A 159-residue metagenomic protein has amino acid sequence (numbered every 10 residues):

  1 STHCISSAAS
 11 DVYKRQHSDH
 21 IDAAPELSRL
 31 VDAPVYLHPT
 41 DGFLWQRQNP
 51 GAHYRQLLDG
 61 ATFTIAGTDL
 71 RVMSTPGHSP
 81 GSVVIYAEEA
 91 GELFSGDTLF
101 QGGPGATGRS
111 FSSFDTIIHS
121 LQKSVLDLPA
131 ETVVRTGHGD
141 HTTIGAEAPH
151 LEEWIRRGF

Functional and structural regions predicted by a protein language model:
S1-A9, Y13: Single conserved hydrophobic/aromatic residue that forms the stacking wall/gate of nucleotide- or nucleobase-binding
S7, F63-T68, A87-E89, L128: Glycine-rich phosphate-binding loop signature in dinucleotide/nucleotide-binding domains
S10, K14-D69, P149-E153, R157: Active-site HxH/HxHxD metal-binding segment of metal-dependent hydrolases
R15, G77-H78: A short acidic Gly-Thr/Ser loop motif
G51, S74, P80-F159: Metallo-beta-lactamase
T62, P76-G77: Short polar/acidic secondary-structure junctions
